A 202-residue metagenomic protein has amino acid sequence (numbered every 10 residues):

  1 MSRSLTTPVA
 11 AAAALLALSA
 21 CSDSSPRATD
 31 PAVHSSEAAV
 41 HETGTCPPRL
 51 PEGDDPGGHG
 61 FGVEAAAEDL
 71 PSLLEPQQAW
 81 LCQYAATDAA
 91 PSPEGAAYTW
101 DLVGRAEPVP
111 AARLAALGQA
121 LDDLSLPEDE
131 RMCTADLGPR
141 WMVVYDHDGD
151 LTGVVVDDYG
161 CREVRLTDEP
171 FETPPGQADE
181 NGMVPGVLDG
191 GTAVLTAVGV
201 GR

Functional and structural regions predicted by a protein language model:
M1-V9: Bacterial N-terminal signal peptides that target proteins for export
A10-L15: Hydrophobic helical h-region of N-terminal Sec-dependent signal peptides in bacterial secretory/periplasmic proteins
A17-A20: C-terminal motif of bacterial Sec signal peptides marking the signal peptidase cleavage site
D23-R202: Function-determining sites in protein domains
